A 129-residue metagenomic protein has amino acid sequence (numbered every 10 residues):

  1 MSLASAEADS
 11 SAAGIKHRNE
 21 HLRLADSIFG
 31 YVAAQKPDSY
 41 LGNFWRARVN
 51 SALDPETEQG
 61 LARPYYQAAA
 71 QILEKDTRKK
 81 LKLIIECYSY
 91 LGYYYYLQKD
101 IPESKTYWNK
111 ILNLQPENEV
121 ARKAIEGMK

Functional and structural regions predicted by a protein language model:
M1-A13, P37-L53, Q67-A68, L81-L97: Amphipathic alpha-helical repeat scaffolds of TPR domains
E20, D54-T57, K99: Residue-level detector of the short coil/turn that links helix A to helix B within each tetratricopeptide repeat
G30-K36, Q71-L83: Flexible helix-coil transition and linker loops at the boundaries of alpha-helical arrays
E56-I72: Structured C-terminal portions of repeat-based eukaryotic scaffold domains
L112-N113, N118-K129: Eukaryotic acidic, Ser/Thr-rich intrinsically disordered low-complexity regions
